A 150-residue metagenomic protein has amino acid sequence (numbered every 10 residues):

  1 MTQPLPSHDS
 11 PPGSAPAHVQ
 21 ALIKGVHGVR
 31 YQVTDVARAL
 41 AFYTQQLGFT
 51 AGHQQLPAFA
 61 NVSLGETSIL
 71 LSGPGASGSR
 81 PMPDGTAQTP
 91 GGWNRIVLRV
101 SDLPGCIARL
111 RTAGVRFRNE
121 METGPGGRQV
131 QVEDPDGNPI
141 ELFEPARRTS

Functional and structural regions predicted by a protein language model:
T2-H27, T50-R99, G105-E133, E144-S150: Vicinal oxygen chelate
A39, Y43-T44, L110, G137: Conserved active-site tyrosine of GNAT-family acetyltransferases
P139-L142: Short glycine-/small-residue motifs
